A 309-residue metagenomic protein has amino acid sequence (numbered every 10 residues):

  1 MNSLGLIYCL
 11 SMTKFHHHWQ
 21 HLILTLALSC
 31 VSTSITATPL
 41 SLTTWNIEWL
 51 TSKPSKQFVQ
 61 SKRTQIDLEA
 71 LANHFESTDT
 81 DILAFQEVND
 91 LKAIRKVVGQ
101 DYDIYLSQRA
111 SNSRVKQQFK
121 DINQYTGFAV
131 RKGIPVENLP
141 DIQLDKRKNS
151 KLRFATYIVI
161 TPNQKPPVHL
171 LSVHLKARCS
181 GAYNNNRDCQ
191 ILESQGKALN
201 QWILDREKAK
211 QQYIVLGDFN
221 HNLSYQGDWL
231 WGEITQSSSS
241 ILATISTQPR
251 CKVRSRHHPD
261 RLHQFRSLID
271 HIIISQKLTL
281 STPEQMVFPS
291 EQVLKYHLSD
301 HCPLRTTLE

Functional and structural regions predicted by a protein language model:
C9-I23: Bacterial N-terminal signal peptides that target proteins for export
V31-S32: N-terminal signal peptide c-region/cleavage motif recognized by signal peptidases
I35-D101, A110-Q124, K197: N-terminal, active-site-proximal structural segment of metallo-dependent hydrolase catalytic domains
L42-I47, L71-I94, I158, L170 (+4 more regions): Active-site beta-strand/loop signature of hydrolases that rely on acidic residues for catalysis
K56-K62, D79-F85, R114-K116, D145 (+5 more regions): Second-shell loop/turn segments in exported
I82, V88-L175: Structured beta-strand-rich core segments of catalytic domains in phosphoester-bond hydrolases
N163-S194: Metal-dependent phosphoester/phosphodiester hydrolase catalytic core
Q201, D205-I214, N220-E309: Metal-dependent phosphoester-hydrolase catalytic domains
